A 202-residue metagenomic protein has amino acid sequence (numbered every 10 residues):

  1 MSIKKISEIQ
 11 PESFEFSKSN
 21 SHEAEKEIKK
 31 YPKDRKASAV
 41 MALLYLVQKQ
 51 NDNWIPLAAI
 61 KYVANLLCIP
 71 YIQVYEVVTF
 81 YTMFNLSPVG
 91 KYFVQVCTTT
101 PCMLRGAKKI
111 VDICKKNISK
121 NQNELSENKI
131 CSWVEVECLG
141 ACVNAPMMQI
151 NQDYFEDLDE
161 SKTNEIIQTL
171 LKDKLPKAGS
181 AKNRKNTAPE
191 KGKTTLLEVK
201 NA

Functional and structural regions predicted by a protein language model:
M1-A202: Signature of N-terminal electron-transfer/Fe-S-associated modules in redox systems
